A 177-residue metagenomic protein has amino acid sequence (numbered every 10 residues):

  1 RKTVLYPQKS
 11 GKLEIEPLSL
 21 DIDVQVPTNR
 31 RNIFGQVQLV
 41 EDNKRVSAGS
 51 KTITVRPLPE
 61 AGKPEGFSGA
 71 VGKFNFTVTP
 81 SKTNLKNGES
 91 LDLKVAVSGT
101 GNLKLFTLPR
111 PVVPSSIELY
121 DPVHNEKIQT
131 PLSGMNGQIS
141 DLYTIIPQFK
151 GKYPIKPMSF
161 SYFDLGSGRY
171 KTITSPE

Functional and structural regions predicted by a protein language model:
R1-E177: Surface-exposed interaction/ligand-binding surfaces
